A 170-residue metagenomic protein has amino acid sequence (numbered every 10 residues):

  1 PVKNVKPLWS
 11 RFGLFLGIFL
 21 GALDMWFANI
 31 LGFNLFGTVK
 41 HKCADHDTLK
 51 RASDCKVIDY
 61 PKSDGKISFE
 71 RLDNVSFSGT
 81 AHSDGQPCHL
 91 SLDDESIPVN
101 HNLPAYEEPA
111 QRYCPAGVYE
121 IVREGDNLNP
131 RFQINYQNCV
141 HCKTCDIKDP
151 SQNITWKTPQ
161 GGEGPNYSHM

Functional and structural regions predicted by a protein language model:
P1-P98: Helix-rich C-terminal "cap"/substrate-channel and partner-interaction subdomain that packs against the flavin-binding
A105-Y136, K143-S168: Iron-sulfur cluster-binding cysteine motifs and their immediate structural context in ferredoxin-like electron-transfer
